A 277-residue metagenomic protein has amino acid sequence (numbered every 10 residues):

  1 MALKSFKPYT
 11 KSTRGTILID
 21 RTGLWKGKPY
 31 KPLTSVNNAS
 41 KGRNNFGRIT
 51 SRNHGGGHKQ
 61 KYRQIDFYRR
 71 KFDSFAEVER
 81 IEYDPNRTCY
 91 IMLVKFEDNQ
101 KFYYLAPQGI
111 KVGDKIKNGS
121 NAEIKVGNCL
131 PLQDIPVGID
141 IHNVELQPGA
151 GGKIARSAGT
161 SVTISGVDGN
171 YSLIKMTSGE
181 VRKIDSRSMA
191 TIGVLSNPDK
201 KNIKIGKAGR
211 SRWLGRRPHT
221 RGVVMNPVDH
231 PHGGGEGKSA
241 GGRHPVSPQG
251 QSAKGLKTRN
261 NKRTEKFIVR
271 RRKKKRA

Functional and structural regions predicted by a protein language model:
M1-R87, Q108-A277: Basic, glycine/proline-rich low-complexity segments that contact nucleic acids
N86, V94-F96: Structural recognition of beta-strand segments within beta-rich domains
F96-N99, T177-S178: Short acidic-glycine loop/turn motifs at beta-strand connectors
N99-K111: Beta-strand/loop nucleic-acid-binding surfaces
